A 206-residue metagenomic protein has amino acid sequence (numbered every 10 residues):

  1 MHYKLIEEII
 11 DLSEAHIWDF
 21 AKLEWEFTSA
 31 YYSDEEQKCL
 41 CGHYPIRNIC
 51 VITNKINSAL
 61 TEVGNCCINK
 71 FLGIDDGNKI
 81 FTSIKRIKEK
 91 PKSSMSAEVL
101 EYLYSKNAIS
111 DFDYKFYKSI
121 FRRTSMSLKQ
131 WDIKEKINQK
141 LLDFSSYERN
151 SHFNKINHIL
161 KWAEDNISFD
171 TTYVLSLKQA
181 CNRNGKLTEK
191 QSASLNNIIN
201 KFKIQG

Functional and structural regions predicted by a protein language model:
M1-I49, K55-T61, I68-G206: Charged, low-complexity intrinsically disordered segments and flexible loops
